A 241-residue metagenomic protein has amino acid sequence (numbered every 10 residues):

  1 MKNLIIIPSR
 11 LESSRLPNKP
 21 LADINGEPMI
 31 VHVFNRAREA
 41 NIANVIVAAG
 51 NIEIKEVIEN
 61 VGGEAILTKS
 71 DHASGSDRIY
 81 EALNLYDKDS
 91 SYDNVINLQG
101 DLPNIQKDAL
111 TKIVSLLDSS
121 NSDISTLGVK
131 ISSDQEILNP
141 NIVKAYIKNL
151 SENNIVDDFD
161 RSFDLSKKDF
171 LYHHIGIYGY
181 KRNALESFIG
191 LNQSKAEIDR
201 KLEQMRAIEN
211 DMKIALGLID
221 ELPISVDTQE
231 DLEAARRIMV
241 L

Functional and structural regions predicted by a protein language model:
M1-A49: N-terminal glycine-rich phosphate-binding loop and ensuing alpha1 helix
L11, K69-G75, E221-P223: Short, acidic/turn-prone active-site loops that include or flank metal/cofactor- and phosphate-binding residues
I42, S90-Y92, S120-D123, M212: Short, high-confidence coil segments that cap the C-terminus of an alpha-helix and link into the following beta-strand
I46, I52-L98, L102-K112: Short phosphate-binding loop-to-helix
A49-G50, I105, Y180, D227: A conserved hydrophobic position in a structured secondary element of the catalytic/binding core that shapes
I105-S194: Conserved core of the sugar-phosphate nucleotidyltransferase
D169-L241: Conserved alpha/beta core of the MobA/IspD/sugar-nucleotide pyrophosphorylase nucleotidyltransferase superfamily
